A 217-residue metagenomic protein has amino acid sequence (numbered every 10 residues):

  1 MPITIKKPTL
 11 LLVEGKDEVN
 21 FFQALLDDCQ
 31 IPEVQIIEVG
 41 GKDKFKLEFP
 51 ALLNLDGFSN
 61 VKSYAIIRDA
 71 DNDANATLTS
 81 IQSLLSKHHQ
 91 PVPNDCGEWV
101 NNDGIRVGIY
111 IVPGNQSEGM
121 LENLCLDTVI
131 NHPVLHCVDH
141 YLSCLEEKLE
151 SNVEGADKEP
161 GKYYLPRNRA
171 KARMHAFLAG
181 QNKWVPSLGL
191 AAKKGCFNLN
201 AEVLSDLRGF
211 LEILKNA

Functional and structural regions predicted by a protein language model:
M1, V39-E48: Short N-terminal signal/transit or membrane-insertion segments and the immediately adjacent low-complexity/disordered
P2-K6, D27-Q35, F49-S63, A70-A217: C-terminal accessory helical subdomains adjacent to catalytic cores in phosphodiester- and nucleotide-handling enzymes
L11-E14: Short hydrophobic beta-strand that contains or immediately precedes a catalytic carboxylate
K16, G40-K44, R68-L78: Acidic, metal-coordinating catalytic cores used for nucleic-acid/nucleotide bond scission and strand-transfer chemistry
K16-N20, S205: N-terminal amphipathic/basic helix or basic patch
N20-D27: Short active-site loop/helix that positions an aromatic residue
